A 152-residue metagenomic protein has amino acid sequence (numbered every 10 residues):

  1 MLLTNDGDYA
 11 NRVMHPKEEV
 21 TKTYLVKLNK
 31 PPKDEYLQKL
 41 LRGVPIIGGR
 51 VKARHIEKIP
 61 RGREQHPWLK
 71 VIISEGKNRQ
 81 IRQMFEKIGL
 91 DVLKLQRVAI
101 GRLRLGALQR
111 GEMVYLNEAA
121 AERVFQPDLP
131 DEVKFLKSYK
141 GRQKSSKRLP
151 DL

Functional and structural regions predicted by a protein language model:
M1-L152: Basic, flexible Lys/Arg- and Gly-enriched helix-loop patches that mediate nucleic-acid binding at interfaces with rRNA
